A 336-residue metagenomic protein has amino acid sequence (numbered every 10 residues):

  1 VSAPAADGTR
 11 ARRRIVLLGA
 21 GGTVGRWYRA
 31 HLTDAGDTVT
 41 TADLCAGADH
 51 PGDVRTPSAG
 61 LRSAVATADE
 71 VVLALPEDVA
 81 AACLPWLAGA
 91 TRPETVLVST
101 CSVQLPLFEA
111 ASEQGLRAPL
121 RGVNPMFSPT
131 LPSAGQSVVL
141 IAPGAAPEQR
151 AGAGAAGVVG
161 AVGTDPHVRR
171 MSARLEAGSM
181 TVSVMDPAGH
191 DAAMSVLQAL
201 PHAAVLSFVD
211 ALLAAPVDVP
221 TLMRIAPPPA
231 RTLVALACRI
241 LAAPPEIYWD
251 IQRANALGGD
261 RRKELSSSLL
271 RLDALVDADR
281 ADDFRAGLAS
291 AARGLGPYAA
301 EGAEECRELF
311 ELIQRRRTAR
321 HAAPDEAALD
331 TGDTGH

Functional and structural regions predicted by a protein language model:
S2-S63: NAD(P)+-binding Rossmann beta1-loop-alpha1 motif at the extreme N-terminus of oxidoreductases
A3-T9, A145-P166, A322-G335: Intrinsically disordered, low-complexity terminal tails and inter-domain linkers enriched for S/T/G/P/D/E
R62-Q114: Rossmann-fold NAD(P) dinucleotide-binding segment
A111-M194: Rossmann-fold dinucleotide-binding core
E176, G189-A242: Active-site-proximal catalytic alpha-helix in oxidoreductases
M223-E301: Interdomain hinge/lid region at the active-site interface of Rossmann-like NAD(P)-dependent oxidoreductases
D277, A281-H336: C-terminal non-catalytic accessory extensions
